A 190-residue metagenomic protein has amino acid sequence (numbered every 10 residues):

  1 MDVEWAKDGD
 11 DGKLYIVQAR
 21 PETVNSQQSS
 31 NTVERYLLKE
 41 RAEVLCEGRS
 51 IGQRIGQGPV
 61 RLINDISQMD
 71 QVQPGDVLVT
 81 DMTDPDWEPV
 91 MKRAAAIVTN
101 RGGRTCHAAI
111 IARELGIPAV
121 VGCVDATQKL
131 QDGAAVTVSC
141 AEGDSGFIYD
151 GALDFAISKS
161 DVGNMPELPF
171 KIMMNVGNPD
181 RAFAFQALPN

Functional and structural regions predicted by a protein language model:
M1-V44: ATP-dependent carboxylate activation and anion-phosphoryl transfer catalytic cores that bind Mg-ATP to form
D10-D11, V17, P21-S26, C46-R49 (+2 more regions): Acidic, glycine-rich flexible loop/linker segments
